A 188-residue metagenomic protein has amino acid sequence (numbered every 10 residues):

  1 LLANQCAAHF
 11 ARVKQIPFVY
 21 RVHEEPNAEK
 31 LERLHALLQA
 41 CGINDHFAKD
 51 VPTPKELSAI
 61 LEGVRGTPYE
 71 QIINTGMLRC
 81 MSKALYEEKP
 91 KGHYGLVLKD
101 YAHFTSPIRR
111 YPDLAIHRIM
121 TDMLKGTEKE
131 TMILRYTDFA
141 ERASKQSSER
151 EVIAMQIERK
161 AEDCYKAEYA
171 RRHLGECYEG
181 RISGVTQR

Functional and structural regions predicted by a protein language model:
C6, E24, E29, Q39-R188: Structured C-terminal cores of nucleic-acid metabolism proteins
A7-R21: Glycine-rich phosphate/pyrophosphate-binding loops and their adjacent beta-strand/loop elements at enzyme active sites
A36: Basic nucleic-acid-binding interfaces
